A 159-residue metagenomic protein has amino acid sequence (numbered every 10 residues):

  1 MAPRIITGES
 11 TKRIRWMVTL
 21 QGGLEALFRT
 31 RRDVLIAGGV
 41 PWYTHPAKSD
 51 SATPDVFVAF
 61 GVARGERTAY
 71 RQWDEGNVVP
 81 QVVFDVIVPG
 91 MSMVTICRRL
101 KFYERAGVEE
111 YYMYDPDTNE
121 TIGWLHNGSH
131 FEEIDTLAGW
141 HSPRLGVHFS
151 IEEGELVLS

Functional and structural regions predicted by a protein language model:
M1-E9, I14, G22-A26, V40-P54 (+3 more regions): C-terminal interaction segment
T30-W42: A short acidic/basic microdomain associated with nuclease active sites
R32-L35, R64, Y111: Secondary-structure boundary/capping signal
